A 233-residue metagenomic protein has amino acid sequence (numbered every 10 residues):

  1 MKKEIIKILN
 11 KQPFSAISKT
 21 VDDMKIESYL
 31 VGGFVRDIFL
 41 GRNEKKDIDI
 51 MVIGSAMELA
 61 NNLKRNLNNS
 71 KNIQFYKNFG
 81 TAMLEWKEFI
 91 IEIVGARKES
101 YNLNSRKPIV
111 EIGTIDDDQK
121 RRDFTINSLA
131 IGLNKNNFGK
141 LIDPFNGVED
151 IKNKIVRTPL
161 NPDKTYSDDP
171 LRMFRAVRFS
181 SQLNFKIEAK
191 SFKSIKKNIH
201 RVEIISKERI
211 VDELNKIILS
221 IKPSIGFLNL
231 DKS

Functional and structural regions predicted by a protein language model:
M1-S233: Catalytic cores of the polymerase beta-like nucleotidyltransferase superfamily and closely associated nucleotide
